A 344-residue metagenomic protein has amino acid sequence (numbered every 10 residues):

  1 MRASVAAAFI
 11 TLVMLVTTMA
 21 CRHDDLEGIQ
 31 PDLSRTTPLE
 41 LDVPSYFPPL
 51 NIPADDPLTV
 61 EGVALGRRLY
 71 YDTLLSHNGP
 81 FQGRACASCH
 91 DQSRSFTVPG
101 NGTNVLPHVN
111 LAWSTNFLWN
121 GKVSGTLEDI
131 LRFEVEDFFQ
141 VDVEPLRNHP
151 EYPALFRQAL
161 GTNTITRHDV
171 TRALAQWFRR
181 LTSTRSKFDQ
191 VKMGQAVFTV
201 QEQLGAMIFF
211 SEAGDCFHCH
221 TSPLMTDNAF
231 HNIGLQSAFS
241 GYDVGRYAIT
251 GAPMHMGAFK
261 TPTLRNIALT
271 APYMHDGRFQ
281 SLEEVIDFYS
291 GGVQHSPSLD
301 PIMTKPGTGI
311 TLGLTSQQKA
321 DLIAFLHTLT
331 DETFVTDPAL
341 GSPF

Functional and structural regions predicted by a protein language model:
M1-V5: Positively charged n-region of N-terminal signal peptides that target proteins for export
A7-T17: Bacterial N-terminal signal peptides
C21-F344: Periplasmic c-type cytochrome electron-transfer domains
